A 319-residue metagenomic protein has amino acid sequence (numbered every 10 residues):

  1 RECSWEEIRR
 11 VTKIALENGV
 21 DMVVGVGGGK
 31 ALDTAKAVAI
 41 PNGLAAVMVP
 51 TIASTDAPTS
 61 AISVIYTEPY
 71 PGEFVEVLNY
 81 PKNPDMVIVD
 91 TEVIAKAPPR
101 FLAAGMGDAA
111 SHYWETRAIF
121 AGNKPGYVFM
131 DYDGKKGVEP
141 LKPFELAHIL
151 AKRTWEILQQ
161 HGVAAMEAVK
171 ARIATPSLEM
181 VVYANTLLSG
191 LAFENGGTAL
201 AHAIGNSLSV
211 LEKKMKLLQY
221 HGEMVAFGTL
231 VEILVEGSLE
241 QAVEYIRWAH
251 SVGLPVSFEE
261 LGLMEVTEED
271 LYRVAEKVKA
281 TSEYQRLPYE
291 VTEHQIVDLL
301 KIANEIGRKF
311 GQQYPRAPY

Functional and structural regions predicted by a protein language model:
R1-V47, A164-P176: N-terminal small/polar loop signature for handling phosphorylated ligands or for N-terminal nucleophile
L16-E17, Y70, E92-P99, S111-G122 (+9 more regions): Generic secondary-structure signature for well-ordered alpha-helical cores
V26, T55, Y245: Active-site histidine-anchored catalytic micro-motif
I40-L146: A glycine/threonine-rich phosphate-anchoring loop and its flanking beta-alpha core in nucleotide/phosphate-binding
F129, K135-L254: Active-site segments that bind and position negatively charged phosphate/pyrophosphate groups
S238-Y319: C-terminal charged capping/lid subdomain of soluble metabolic enzymes
